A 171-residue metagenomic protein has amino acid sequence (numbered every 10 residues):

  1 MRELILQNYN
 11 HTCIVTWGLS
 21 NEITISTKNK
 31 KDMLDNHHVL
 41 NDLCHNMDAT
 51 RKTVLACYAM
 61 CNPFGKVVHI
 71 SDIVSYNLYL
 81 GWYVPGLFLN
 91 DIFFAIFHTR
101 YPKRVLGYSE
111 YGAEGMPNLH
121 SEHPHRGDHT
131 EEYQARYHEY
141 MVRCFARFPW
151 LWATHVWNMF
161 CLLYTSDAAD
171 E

Functional and structural regions predicted by a protein language model:
M1-V105, E114-H129, R136, P149: Active-site mouth of glycoside hydrolases
Q134-L163: Substrate-binding cleft of secreted/luminal carbohydrate-active enzymes
Y164-A169: Conserved small/polar residues in nucleotide/adenosyl-binding loops
